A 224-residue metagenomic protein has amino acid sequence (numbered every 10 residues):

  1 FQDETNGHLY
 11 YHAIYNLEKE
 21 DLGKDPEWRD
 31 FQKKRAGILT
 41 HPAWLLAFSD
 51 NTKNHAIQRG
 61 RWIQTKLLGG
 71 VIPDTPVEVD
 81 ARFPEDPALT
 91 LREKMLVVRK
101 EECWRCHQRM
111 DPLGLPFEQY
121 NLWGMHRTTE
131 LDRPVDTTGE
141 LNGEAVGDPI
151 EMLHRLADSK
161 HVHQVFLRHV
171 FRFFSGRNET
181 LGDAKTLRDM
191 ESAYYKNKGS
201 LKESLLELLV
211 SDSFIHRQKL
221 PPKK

Functional and structural regions predicted by a protein language model:
F1-F174, D183-G199, L206-K224: Active-site substrate-binding loop specific to GH73 endo-beta-N-acetylglucosaminidase modules in bacterial autolysins
